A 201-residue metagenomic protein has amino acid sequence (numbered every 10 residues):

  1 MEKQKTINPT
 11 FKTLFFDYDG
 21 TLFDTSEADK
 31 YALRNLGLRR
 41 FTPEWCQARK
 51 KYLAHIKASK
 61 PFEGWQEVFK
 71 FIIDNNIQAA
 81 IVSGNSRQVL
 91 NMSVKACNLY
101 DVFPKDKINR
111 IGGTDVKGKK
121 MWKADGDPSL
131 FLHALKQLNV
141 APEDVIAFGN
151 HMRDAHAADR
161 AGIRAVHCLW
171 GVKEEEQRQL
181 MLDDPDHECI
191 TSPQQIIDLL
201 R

Functional and structural regions predicted by a protein language model:
E2-Q47: Active-site neighborhood of HAD-like aspartate-dependent phosphohydrolases
I7-P9, N75-I77, L138-D144: Glycine-rich phosphate-binding loop signature in dinucleotide/nucleotide-binding domains
L22, Q66-E67, F131, H151-D154 (+1 more regions): Short glycine/proline-centered loop/turn elements that form peptide/ligand docking sites
L53-I81, R87-V94, P128: Short, acidic loop-to-helix structural element flanking the phosphoryl-transfer center in phosphate-processing enzymes
R87-I146, M152, H156, R160 (+1 more regions): Substrate-recognition "cap/lid" segment bordering the active-site pocket of phosphatases
H187-Q195: Short acidic-hydrophobic, aromatic-tinged amphipathic segments that line or gate anion-handling sites
